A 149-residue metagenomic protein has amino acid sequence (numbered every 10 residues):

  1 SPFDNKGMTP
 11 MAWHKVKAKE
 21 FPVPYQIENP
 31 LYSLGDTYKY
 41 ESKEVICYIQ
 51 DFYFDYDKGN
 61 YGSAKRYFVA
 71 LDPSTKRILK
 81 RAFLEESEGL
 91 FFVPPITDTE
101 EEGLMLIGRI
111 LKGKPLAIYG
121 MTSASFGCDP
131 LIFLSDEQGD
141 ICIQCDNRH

Functional and structural regions predicted by a protein language model:
S1-H149: Exposed acidic/polar residues on beta-strands and adjacent loops within beta-sheet cores, strongest in beta-propeller
